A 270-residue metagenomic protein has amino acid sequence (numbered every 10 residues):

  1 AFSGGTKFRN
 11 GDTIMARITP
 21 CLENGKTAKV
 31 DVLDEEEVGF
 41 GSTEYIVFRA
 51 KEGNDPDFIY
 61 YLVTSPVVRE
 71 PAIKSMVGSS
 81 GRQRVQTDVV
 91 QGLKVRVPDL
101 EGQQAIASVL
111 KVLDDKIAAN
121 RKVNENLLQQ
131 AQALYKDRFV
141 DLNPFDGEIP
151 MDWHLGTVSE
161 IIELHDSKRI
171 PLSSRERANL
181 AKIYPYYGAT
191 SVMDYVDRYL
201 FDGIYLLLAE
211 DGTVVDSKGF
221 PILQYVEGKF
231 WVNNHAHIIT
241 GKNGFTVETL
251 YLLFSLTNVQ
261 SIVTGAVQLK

Functional and structural regions predicted by a protein language model:
A1-T6, R17-N24, H154-L200, D211-G212: Low-complexity, Lys/Gly-biased intrinsically disordered segments
G4-S65, G78, G188-T190, R198-K270: A short beta-sheet element
R9, T13, N54, F58 (+8 more regions): Generic recognition of stable, solvent-exposed alpha-helical segments in well-folded globular domains
K74-M76, L172-N179, G265-L269: Short coil/turn segments at secondary-structure boundaries
G81-R82: Extended, charge-rich, solvent-exposed interface segments
R96, L100-P171, E176-G188: Non-catalytic DNA-recognition/assembly elements of restriction-modification systems
